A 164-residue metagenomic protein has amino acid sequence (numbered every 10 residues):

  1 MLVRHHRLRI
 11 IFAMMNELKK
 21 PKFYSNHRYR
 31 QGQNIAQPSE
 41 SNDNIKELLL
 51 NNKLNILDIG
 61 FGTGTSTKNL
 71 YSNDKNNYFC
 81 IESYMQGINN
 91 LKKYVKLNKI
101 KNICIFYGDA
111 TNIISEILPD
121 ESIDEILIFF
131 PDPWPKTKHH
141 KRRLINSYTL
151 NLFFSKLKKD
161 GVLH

Functional and structural regions predicted by a protein language model:
H5-R7, I11-N55, T65-N69: S-adenosyl-L-methionine
L57-N112: SAM cofactor-binding core of SAM-dependent methyltransferases, primarily the Rossmann-like beta-alpha-beta module
N73-D74, L97, I123, R143-N146: Glycine-rich, phosphate-binding/catalytic loops in enzymes
E116-E125: A short acidic, Gly/Pro-enriched loop at the edge of an enzyme's catalytic core that lines a small-molecule cofactor
D124-R143: A short SAM/SAH-binding and catalytic strip from SAM-dependent methyltransferases
I145-K159: A short glycine-rich, Lys/Arg-flanked "PGG" loop and its adjoining helix->strand segment in the class I
D160-H164: Conserved beta-strand signature within the Rossmann-like core of class I S-adenosyl-L-methionine
